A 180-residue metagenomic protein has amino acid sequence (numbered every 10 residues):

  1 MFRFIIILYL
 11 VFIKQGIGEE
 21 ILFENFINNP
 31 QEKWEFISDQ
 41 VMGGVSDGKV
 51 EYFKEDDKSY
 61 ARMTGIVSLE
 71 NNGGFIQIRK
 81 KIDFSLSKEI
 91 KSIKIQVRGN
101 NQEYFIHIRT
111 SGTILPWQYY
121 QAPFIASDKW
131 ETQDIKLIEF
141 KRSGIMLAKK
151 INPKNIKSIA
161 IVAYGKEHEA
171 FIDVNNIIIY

Functional and structural regions predicted by a protein language model:
M1-Y9: Sec-dependent signal peptide recognition, specifically the positively charged N-region followed immediately by
F4, Q15-G16: Positively charged, low-complexity intrinsically disordered regions
G16-Y180: Beta-rich carbohydrate-recognition modules and glycan-binding surfaces
